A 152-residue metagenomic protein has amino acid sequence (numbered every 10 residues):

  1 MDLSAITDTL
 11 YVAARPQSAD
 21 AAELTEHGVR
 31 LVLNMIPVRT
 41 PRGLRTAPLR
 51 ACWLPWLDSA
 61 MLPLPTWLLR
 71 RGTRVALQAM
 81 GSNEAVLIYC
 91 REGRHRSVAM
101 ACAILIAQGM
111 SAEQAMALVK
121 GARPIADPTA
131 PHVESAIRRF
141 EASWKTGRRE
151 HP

Functional and structural regions predicted by a protein language model:
D2-A85, I106-A136, W144: Cysteine-based protein phosphatase catalytic domain of the PTP/DSP
N83-C102: A phosphate-binding catalytic loop at a beta-strand-loop-alpha-helix junction that coordinates phosphoryl groups
C102-L105, E141: Short, amphipathic alpha-helical segments that act as regulatory/interfacial helices in nucleotide-processing proteins
A142-P152: C-terminal domain-closing interface element
